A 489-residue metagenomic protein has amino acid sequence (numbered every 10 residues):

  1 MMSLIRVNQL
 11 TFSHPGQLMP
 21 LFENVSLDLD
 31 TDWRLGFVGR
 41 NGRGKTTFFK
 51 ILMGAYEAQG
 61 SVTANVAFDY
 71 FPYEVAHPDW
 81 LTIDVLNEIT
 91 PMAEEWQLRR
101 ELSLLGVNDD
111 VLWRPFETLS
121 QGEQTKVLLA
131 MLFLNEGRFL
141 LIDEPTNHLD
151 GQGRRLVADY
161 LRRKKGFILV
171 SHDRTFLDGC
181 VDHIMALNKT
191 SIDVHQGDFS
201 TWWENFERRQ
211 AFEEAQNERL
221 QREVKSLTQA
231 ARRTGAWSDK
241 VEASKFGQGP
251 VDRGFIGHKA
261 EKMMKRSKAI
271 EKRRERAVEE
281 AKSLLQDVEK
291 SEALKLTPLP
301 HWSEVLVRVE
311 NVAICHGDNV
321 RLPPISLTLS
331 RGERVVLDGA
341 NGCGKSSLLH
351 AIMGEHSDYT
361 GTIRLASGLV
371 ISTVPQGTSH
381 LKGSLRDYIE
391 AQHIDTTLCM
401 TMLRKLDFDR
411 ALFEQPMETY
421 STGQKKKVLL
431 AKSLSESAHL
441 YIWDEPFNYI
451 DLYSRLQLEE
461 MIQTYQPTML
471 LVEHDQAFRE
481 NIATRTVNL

Functional and structural regions predicted by a protein language model:
M1-A215, H301-L489: ABC ATP-binding cassette signature C-motif
E57, N135, V278-A281, L296: Intrinsically disordered, low-complexity boundary segments flanking structured domains
H77-W80, D84-E101, G179, A186-S291: Extended, highly charged alpha-helical segments
K282-V307: Coiled-coil termination/hinge junctions
